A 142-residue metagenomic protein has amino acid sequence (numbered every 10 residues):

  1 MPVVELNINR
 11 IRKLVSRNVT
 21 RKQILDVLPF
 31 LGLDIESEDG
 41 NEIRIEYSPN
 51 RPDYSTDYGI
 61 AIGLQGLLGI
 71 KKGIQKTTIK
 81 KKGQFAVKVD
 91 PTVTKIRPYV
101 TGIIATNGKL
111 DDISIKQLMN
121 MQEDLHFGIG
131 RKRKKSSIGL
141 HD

Functional and structural regions predicted by a protein language model:
M1-D142: Phosphate-rich ligand and nucleic-acid binding surfaces
